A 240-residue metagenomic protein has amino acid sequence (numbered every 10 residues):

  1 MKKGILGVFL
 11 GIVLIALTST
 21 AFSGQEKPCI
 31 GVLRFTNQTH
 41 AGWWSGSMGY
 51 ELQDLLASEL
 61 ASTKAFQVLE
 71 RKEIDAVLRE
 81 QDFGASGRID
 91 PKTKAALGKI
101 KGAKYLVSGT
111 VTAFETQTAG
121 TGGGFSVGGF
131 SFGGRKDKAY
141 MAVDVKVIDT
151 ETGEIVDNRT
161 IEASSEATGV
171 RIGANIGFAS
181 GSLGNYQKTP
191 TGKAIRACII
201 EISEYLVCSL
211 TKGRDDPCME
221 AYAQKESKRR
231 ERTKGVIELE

Functional and structural regions predicted by a protein language model:
M1-G4: Positively charged n-region of N-terminal signal peptides that target proteins for export
G7-L17: Bacterial N-terminal signal peptides
V8, A21, G129-S131: Intrinsic disorder/low-structure terminal segments
S19-D90, A95, K99-I100, I161 (+2 more regions): A structural "domain/chain start" motif
G84-V156, E162-G184, K234-E240: Surface-exposed short loop/turn segments
